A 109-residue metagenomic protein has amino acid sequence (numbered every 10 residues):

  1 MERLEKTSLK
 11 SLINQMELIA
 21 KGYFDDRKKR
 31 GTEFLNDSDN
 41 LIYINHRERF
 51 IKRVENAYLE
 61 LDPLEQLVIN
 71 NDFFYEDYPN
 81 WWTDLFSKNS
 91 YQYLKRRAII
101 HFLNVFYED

Functional and structural regions predicted by a protein language model:
M1-E60: N-terminal interaction/assembly modules
R27, E65, F106-D109: Long, hydrophobic, amphipathic alpha-helical segments used as structural scaffolds
K29-R30, I69, W81-L85: Alpha-helix C-terminal capping segments
E48, K52, Q66-L67, R96: Non-catalytic, well-ordered alpha-helical scaffold segments
E60-E76: Short amphipathic alpha helix immediately N-terminal
Y75-S90: Helix-turn-helix DNA-binding module
Y91-D109: DNA major-groove recognition helices of helix-turn-helix
